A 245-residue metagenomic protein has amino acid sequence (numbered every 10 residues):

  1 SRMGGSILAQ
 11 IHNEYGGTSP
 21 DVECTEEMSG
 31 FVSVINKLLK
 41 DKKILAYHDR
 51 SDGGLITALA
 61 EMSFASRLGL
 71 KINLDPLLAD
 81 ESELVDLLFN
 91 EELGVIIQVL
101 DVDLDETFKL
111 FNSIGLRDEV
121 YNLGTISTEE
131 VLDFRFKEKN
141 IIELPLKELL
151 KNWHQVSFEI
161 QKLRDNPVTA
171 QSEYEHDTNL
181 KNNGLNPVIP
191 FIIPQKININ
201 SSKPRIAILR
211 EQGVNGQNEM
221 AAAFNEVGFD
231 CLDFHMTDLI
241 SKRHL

Functional and structural regions predicted by a protein language model:
S1-F89, L100-R205, G213, A222: Intein/HINT protein-splicing elements and their conserved insertion hotspots or analogous self-processing inserts
I97: Catalytic core of tubulin tyrosine ligase-like
R205-A207, L232: Conserved beta-strand elements of the Class I
N215-Q217: Short N-terminal binding/cap micro-motifs at the start of the first secondary-structure element
A223-V227, C231-L245: Flexible gly/pro-rich beta->alpha loop and the following alpha-helix that scaffold active-site loops
